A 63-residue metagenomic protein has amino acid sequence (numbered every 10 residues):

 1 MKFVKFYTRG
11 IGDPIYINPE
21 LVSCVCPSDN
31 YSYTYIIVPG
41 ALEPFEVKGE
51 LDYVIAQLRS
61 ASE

Functional and structural regions predicted by a protein language model:
M1-E63: Acidic, Ser/Thr- and proline-rich intrinsically disordered linker/docking segments of eukaryotic scaffolds
